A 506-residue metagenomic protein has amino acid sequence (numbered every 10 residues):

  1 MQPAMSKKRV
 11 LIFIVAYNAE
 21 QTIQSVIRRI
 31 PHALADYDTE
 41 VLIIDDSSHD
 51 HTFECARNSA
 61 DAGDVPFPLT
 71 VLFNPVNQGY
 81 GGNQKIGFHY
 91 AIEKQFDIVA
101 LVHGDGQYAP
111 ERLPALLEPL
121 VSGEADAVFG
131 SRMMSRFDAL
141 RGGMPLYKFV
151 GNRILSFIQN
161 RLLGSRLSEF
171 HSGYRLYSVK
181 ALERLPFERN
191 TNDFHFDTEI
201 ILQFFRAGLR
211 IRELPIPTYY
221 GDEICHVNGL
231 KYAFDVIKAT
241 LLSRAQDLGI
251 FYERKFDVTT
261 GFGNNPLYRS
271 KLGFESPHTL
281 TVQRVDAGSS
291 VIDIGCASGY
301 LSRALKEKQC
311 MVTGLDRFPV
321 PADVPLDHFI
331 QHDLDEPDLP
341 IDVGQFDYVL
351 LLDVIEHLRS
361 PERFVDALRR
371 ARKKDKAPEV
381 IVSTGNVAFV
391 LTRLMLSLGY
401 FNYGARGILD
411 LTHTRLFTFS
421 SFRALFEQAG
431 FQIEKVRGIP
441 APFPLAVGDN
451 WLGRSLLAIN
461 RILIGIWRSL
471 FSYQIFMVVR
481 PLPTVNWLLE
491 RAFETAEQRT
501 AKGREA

Functional and structural regions predicted by a protein language model:
A19-A33: Short, well-formed alpha-helical segments that are part of the catalytic scaffolds of diverse glycosyltransferases
D45-E54: A conserved acidic beta->alpha catalytic loop
H51, G104-P119, P361-E362: Acidic donor-binding/catalytic loop of UDP-sugar-dependent glycosyltransferases, especially processive GT2
N74-E93, I98, P110-F194, G221-K231 (+3 more regions): Acceptor/aglycone-binding surface of glycosyltransferases and processive sugar-polymer synthases
R212-N228, A441-G448: Active-site donor/metal-binding and catalytic loop motifs of nucleotide-sugar-dependent glycosylation enzymes
L248-G344, Y348, E362-V365, R437-L463 (+2 more regions): Conserved N-terminal segment of class I S-adenosyl-L-methionine
E362-E379: A short glycine-rich, Lys/Arg-flanked "PGG" loop and its adjoining helix->strand segment in the class I
A405-S421: Acceptor-substrate binding/catalytic loop of class I
